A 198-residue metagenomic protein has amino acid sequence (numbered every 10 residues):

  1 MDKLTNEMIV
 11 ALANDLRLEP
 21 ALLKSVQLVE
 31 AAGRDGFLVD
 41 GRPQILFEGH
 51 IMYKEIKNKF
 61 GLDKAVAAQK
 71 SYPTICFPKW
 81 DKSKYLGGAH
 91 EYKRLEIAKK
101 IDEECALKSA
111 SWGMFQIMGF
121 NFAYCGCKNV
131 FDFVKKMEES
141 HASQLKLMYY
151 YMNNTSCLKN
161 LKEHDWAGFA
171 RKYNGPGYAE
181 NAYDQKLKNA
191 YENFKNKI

Functional and structural regions predicted by a protein language model:
M1-A11, D35, V39-E55: N-terminal export signals and maturation junctions of secreted/periplasmic proteins
L4, V10, N14, G61-E163 (+2 more regions): Alpha-helical segment that forms one wall of the substrate-binding/catalytic cleft in peptidoglycan-active domains
V10, N14-R17, S25-L28: N-terminal accessory segments that precede or flank the first globular/catalytic domain
L18-A21, W112: Extracytoplasmic
P20-S25, L38, K159-K172: Surface-exposed patches in mature extracellular/periplasmic domains of secreted proteins
Q27-E30, N121: A mature extracytoplasmic/lumenal domain signature
E30-A31, N174: Amphipathic alpha-helical segments that form the core helices of the histone-fold
V39-P43, E192, N196-I198: Extracytoplasmic and endomembrane cell-envelope/extracellular-matrix remodeling and assembly machinery
